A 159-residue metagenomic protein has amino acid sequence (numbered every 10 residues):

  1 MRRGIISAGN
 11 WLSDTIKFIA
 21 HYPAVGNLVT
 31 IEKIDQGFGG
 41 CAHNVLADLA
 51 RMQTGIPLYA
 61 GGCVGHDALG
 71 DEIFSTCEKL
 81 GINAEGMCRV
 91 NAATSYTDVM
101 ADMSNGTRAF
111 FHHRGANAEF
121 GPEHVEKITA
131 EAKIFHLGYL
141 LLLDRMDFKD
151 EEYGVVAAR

Functional and structural regions predicted by a protein language model:
M1-K79, L143: Glycine-rich phosphate/adenosyl-contacting loop at the front of the ribokinase-like
M1-S13, F74-A92, M100-R159: Ribokinase/PfkB-type carbohydrate-kinase core domain
V64-G65, N91-A93: Short beta->alpha linker loops
T97: Glycine-rich phosphate-binding loop of ATP-grasp-fold ATP-dependent ligases
